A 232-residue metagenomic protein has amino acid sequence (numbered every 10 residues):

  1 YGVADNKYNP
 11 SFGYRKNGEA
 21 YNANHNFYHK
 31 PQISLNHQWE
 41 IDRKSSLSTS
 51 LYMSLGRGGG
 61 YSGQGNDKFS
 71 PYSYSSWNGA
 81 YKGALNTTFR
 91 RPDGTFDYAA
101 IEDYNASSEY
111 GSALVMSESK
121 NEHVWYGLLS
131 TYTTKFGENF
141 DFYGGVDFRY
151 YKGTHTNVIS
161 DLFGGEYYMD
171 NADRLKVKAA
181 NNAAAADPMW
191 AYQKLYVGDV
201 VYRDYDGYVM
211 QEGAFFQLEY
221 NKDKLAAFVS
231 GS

Functional and structural regions predicted by a protein language model:
Y1, G56-S75, K152-V177: Short, solvent-exposed beta-strand-terminating loops
Y1-N36, S50, G59-S117, N181-L195: Acidic/polar loop-and-plug regions of large Gram-negative outer-membrane beta-barrel proteins
G18-S62, S112-D147, G153-H155, V197-S230: Outer-membrane beta-barrel transmembrane strands
T156-V209, G213-Q217: Glycine- and small hydrophobic-enriched segments that form the cores of compact globular domains
